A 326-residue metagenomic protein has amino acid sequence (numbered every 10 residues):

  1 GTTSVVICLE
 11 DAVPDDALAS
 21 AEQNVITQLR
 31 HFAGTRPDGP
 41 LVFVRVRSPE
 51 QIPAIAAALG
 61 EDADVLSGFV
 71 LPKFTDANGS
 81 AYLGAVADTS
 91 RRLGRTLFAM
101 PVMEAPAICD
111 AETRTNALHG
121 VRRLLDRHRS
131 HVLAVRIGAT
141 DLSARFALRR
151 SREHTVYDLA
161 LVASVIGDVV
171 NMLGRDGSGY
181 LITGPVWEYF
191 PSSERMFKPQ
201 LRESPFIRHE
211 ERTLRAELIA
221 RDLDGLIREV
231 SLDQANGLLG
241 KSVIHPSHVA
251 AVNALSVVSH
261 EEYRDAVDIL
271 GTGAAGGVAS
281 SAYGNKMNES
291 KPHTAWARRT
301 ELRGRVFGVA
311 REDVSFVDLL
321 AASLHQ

Functional and structural regions predicted by a protein language model:
G1-Q326: Expand to "…catalyze enediolate/carbanion chemistry for C-C bond making/breaking, isomerization, decarboxylation
